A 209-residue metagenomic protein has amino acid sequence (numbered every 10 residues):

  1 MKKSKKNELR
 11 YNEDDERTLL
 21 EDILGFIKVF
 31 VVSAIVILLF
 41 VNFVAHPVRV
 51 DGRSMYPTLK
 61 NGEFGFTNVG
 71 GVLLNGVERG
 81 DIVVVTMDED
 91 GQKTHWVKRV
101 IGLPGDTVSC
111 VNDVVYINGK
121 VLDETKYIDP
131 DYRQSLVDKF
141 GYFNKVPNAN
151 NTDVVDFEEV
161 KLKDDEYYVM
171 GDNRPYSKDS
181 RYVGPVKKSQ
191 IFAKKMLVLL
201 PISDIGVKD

Functional and structural regions predicted by a protein language model:
K2-D22, P57, N61-D209: Soluble "head" domains of membrane/secretory-pathway proteins
I27-F43: Hydrophobic membrane-insertion alpha-helices, especially the h-region of bacterial N-terminal signal peptides
H46-N61: Alpha-helical transmembrane signal-anchor/signal-peptide segments
